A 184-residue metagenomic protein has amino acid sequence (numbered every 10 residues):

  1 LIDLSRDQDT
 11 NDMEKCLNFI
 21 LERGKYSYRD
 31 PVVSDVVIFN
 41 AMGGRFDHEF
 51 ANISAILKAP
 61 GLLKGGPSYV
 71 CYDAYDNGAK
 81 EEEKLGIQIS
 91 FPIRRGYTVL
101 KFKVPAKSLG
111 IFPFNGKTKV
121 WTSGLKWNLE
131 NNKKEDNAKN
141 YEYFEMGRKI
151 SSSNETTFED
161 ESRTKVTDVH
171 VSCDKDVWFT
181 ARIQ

Functional and structural regions predicted by a protein language model:
L1-K64: Acidic/Gly/His-enriched mid-domain segments of enzyme catalytic cores or analogous surface patches that mediate
S5, Y72-D73, N115: Residues at the C-termini of beta-strands that transition into short coil/loop
Y26-Y28, Y69-Y75, Y97, Y141-Y143 (+1 more regions): Sequence-level detector for tyrosine residue identity
P31-V33, N52, L62-G66, V104-A106 (+2 more regions): Short gly/pro-enriched beta-turn/loop segments at secondary-structure junctions
V36-I38, G65-C71, W121: A generic short-segment signal for beta-strand/edge and adjacent turn/coil regions
F39-A41, Y72, F112, S172: Short beta-strand segments
D47-H48, K58-K103: Class I SAM-dependent methyltransferase SAM-binding "motif I" and its flanking Rossmann-like core
E81-I87, F91-Q184: Long, charged alpha-helical interface segments
